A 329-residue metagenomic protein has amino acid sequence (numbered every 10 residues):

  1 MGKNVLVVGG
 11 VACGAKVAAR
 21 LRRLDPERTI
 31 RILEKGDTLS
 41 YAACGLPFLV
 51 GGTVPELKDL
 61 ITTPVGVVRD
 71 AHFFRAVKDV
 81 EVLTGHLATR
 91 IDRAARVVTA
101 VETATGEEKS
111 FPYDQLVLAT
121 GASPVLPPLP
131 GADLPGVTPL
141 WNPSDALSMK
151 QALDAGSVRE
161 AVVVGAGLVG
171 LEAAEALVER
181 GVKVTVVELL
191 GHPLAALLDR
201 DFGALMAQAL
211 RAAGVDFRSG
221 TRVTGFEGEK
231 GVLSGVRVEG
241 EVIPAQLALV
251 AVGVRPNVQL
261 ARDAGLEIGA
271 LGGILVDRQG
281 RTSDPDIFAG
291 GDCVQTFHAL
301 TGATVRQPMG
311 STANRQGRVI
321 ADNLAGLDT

Functional and structural regions predicted by a protein language model:
G2, G85, A155-E160, G220: Phosphate-coordination loops involved in phosphoryl transfer and adenosine-cofactor binding
G2-E81, A174-L198: Beta1-alpha1 glycine-rich phosphate/pyrophosphate-binding loop at the start of Rossmann-like nucleotide-binding domains
V11-K16, D37, A122-P124, S144 (+3 more regions): Residue-level detector of alpha-helix initiation sites
E27-R31, V82-A104, F111, E179-R278 (+1 more regions): A Rossmann-like FAD-binding core segment of flavoenzymes
V117-L118, L249: N-terminal Rossmann-like NAD(P) cofactor-binding module of classical short-chain dehydrogenase/reductase
L118-R180, V276: Glycine-rich dinucleotide-binding loop and its adjacent helix/turn
D133-S157, K230-G235, E239-N323: FAD-site-proximal beta/loop scaffold in flavoenzymes
